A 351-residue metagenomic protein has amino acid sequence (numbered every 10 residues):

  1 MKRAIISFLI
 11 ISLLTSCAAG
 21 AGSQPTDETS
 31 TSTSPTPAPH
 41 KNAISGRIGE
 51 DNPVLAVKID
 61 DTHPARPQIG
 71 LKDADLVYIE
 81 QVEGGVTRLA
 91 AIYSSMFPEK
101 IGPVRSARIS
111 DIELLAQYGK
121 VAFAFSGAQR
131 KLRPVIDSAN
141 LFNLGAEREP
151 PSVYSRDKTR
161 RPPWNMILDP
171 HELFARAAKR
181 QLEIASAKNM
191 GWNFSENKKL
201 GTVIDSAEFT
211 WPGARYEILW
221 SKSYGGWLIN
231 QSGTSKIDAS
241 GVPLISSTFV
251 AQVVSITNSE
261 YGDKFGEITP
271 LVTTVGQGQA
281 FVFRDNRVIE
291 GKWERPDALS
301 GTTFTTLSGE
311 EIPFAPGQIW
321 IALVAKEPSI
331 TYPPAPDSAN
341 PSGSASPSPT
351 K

Functional and structural regions predicted by a protein language model:
M1-A4: Positively charged n-region of N-terminal signal peptides that target proteins for export
L13-S16: C-terminal motif of bacterial Sec signal peptides marking the signal peptidase cleavage site
A18-A21: Bacterial signal peptide processing site
Q24-D27, T31-N52, A56-L76, E83-T350: A surface/extracellular/periplasmic glyco- and lipid-processing/surface-interacting theme
